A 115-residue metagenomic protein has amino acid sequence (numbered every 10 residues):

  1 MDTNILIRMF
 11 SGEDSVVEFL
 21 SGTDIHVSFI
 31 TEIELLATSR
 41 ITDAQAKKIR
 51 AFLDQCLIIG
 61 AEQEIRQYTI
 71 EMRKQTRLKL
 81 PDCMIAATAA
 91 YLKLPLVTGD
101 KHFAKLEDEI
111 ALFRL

Functional and structural regions predicted by a protein language model:
M1-V27, A37-R50: Short, well-structured N-terminal submotif of metal-dependent ribonuclease cores
D2-T3, T31, G99: A secondary-structure boundary/capping signal
T3, Q63, D82-C83: Conserved glycosyltransferase catalytic-site signature
L6, E32-L35, F103-A104: A generic structural signal for short hydrophobic patches within well-formed alpha-helices
D24-V27, Q55, P95: Short loop->beta-strand "edge-of-pocket" segments that line small-molecule binding or catalytic clefts across diverse
D54-Q75: Acidic catalytic patch
K74, L78, L94: Short glycine/serine/threonine/alanine-rich loop segments
A86, A90-L115: Acidic, PIN/NYN-like endoribonuclease modules and their adjacent C-terminal/linker elements
